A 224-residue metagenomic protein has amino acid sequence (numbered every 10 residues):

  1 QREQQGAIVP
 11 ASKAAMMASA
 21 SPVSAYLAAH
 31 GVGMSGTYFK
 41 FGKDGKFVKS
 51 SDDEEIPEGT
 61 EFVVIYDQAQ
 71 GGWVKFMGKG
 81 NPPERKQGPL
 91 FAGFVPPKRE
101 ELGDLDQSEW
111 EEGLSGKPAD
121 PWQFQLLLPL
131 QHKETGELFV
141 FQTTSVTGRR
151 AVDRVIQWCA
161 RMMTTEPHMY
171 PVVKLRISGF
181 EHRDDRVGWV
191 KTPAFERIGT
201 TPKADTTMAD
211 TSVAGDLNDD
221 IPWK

Functional and structural regions predicted by a protein language model:
Q1-E137, D184-A204: OB-fold ssDNA-binding interfaces and closely related basic DNA-contact patches used across DNA replication/repair
G113-K117, W158-M163, S178-D185: Catalytic micro-motifs at enzyme active sites that drive phosphoryl/nucleotidyl and oxygen chemistry
P121-R161: Short acidic, glycine/tyrosine-flanked loop/strand segments centered on an H-E-D-like triad
V155-K174: Short nucleic-acid-contacting surface segments enriched for D/E, G, S/T with interspersed K/R
M169-R183, V190-P193: Extended, acidic-biased charged interface segments
A214-K224: Short acidic, low-complexity intrinsically disordered linear motifs used for protein-protein interactions
